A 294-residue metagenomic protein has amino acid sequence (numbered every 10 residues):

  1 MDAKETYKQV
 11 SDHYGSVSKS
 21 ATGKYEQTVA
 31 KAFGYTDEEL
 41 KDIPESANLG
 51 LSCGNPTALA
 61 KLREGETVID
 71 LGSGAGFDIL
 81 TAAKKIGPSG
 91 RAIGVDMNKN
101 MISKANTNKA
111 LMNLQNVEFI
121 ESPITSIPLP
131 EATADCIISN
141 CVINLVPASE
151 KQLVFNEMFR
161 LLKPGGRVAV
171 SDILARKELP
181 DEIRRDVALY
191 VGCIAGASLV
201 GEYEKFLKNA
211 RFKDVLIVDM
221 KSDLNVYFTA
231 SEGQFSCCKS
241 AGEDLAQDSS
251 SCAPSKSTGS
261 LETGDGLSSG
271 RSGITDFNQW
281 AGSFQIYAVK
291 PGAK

Functional and structural regions predicted by a protein language model:
T28-T67, F77-K85, K104: Conserved alpha-helix/loop element of class I SAM-dependent methyltransferases that forms part of the SAM/SAH-binding
E64, T125-I137: A short acidic, Gly/Pro-enriched loop at the edge of an enzyme's catalytic core that lines a small-molecule cofactor
K84, Q152-R167: A short glycine-rich, Lys/Arg-flanked "PGG" loop and its adjoining helix->strand segment in the class I
N98-N100: Conserved SAM/SAH-binding beta-strand->alpha-helix loop
M112-T125: Conserved SAM-binding strand-loop segment of SAM-dependent methyltransferases
L174-I194: Short, glycine-/aromatic-enriched active-site segment of Class I SAM-dependent methyltransferases
G196-R211: Short alpha-helix
A210-K294: C-terminal lobe and adjacent flexible extensions of AdoMet/dcAdoMet transferase-like proteins
